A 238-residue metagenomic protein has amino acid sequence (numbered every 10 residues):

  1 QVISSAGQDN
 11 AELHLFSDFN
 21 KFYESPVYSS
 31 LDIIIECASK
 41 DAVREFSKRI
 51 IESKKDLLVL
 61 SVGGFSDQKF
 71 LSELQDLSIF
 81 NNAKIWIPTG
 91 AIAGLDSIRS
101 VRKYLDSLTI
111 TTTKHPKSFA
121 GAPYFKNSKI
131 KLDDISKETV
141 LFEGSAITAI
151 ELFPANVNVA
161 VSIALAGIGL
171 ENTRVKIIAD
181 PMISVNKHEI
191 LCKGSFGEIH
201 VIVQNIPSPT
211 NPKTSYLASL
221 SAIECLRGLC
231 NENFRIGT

Functional and structural regions predicted by a protein language model:
Q1-R49: N-terminal glycine-/serine-/threonine-rich beta1-alpha1-beta2 phosphate-ribose binding loop of Rossmann-like
G7-E12, Q75-S78, K103-D106, N127: Short, hinge-like loop/turn segments at secondary-structure boundaries
N10-L13, K54, N82, N172: A generic structural signal for alpha->beta connector loops
N20-K21, V62-S66, A91: Short, acidic/turn-prone active-site loops that include or flank metal/cofactor- and phosphate-binding residues
C37-A38, L60-S61, P88: Structural motif
D41-K48, S53, V62-K84: Rossmann-fold NAD(P)-binding glycine/threonine-rich loop
D56-L58: A short hydrophobic/small-residue beta-strand
W86, A91-T238: Active-site-lining helix/loop region of Rossmann-like oxidoreductase modules
